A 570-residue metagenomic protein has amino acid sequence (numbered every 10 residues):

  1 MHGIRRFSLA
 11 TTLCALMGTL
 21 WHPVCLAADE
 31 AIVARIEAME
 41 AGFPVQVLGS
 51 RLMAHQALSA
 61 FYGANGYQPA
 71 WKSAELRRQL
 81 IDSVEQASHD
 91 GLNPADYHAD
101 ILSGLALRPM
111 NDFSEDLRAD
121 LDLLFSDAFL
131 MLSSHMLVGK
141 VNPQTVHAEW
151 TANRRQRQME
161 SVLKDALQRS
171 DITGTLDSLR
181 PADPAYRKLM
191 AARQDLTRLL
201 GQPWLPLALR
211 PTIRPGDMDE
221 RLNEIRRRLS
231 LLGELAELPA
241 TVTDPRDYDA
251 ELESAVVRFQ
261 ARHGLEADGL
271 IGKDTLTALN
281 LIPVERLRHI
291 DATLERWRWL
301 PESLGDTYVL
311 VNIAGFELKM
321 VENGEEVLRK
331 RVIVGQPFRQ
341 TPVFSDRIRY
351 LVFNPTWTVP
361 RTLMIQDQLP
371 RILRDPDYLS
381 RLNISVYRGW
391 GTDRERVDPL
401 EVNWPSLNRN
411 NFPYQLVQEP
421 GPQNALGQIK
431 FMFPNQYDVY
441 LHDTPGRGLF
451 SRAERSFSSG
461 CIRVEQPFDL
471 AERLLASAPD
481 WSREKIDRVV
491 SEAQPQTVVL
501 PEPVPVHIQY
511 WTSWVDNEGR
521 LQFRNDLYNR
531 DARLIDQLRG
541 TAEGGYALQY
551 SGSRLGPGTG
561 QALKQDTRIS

Functional and structural regions predicted by a protein language model:
M1-I4: N-terminal secretory signal peptides that target proteins for export/translocation
S8-L20: Bacterial N-terminal signal peptides
T12-L13, V84, G233, L470: Enrichment for repetitive, rod-forming helical segments
W21-A27: Sec/Tat signal peptide C-region and signal peptidase I cleavage site
A27-R155: Cationic-aromatic interfacial patches
A28-F61, L123, D127-L130, W150 (+3 more regions): Well-ordered beta-sheet/strand-loop patches within structured domains
